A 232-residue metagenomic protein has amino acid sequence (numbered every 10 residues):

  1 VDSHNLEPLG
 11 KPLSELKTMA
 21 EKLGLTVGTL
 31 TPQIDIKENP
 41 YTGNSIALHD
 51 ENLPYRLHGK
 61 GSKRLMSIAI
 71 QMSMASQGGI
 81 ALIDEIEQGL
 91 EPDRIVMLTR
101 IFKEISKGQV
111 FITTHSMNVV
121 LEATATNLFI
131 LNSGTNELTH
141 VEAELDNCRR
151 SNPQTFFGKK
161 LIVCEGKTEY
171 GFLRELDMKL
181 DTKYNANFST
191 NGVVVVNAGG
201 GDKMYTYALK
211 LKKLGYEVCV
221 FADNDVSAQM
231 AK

Functional and structural regions predicted by a protein language model:
V1-S73: Phosphate-coordinating catalytic segments in nucleotide- and nucleic-acid-processing enzymes
N5, Q33, E87, V195-V196: A generic structural signal for short
L9, Q109, G200: Charged, low-complexity surface patches
L13-K17, E21, T99, R174-M178: Generic solvent-exposed, charged/amphipathic alpha-helical segments that serve as macromolecular interface scaffolds
T29-T31, I80, G192: Residues at or immediately flanking beta-strands
P40-T155, G171, A231: Switch/communication elements of ASCE P-loop NTPase nucleotide-binding domains
R100, E104-S106, M117-A228: RecA-like P-loop NTPase motor core
